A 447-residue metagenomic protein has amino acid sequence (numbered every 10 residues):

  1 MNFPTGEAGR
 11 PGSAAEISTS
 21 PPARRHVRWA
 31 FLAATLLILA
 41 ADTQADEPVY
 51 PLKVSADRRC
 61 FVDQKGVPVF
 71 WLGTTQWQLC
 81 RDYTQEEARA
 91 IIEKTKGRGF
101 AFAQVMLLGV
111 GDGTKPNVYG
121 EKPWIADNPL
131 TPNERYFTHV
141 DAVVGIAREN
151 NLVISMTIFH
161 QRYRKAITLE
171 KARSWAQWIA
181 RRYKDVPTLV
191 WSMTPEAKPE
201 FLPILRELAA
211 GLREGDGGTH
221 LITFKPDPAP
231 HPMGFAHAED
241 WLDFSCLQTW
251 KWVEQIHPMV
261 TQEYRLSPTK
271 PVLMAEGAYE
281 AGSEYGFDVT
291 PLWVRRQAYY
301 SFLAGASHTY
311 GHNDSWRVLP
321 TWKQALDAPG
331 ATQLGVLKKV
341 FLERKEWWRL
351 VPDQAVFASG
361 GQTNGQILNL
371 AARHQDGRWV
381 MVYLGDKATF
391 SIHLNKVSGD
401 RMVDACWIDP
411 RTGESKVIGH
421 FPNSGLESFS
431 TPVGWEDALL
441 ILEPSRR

Functional and structural regions predicted by a protein language model:
F3-F31: Bacterial N-terminal signal peptides that target proteins for export
W29-L39: Bacterial N-terminal signal peptides
A40-A45: Boundary at the C-terminal end of the N-terminal hydrophobic targeting segment
D46, K270, E280-G282, W293-G419 (+1 more regions): Aromatic- and carboxylate-lined catalytic core of secreted/periplasmic carbohydrate-active enzymes
V49, V54-Q255: Active-site mouth of glycoside hydrolases
T188, T194-P329: Extracellular glycoside hydrolase catalytic/binding regions
